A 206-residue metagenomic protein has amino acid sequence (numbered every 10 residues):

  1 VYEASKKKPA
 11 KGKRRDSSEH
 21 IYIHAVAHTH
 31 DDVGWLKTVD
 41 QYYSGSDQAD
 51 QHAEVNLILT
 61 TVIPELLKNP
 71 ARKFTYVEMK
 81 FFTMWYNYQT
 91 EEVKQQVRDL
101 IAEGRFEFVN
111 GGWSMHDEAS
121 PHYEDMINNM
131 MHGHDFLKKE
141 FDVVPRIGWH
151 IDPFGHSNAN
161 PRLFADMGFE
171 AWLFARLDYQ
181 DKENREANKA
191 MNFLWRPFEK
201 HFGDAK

Functional and structural regions predicted by a protein language model:
V1-K206: Catalytic-domain carbohydrate-binding cleft regions of carbohydrate-active enzymes
